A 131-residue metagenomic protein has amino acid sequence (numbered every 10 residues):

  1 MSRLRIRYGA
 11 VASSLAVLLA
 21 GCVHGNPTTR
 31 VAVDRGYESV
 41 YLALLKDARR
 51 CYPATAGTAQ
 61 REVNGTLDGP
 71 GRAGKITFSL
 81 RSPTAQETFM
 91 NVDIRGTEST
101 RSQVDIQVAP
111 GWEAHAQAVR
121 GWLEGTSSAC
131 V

Functional and structural regions predicted by a protein language model:
M1-A12: Bacterial N-terminal signal peptides that target proteins for export
L18-G21: C-terminal motif of bacterial Sec signal peptides marking the signal peptidase cleavage site
H24-V131: Ser/Thr-rich, low-complexity intrinsically disordered terminal regions
